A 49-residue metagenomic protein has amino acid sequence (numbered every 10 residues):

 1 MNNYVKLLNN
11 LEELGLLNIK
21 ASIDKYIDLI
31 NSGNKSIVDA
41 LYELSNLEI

Functional and structural regions predicted by a protein language model:
M1-N9: Intrinsically disordered, low-complexity and often Lys/Arg-enriched segments
L8, E12, L17-I49: Interdomain "pre-motor" coupling segment immediately N-terminal to P-loop NTPase/helicase cores
